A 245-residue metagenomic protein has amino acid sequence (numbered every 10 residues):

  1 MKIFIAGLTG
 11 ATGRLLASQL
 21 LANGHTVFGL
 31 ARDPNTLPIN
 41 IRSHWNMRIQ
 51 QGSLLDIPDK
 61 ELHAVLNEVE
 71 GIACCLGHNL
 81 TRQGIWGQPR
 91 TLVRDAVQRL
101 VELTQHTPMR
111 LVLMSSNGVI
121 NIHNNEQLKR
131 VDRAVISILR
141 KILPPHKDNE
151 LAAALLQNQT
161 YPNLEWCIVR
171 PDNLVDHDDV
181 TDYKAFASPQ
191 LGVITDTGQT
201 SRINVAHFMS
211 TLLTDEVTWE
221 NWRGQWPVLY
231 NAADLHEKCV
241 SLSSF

Functional and structural regions predicted by a protein language model:
K2, A11, I194-F245: Mid/C-terminal beta-alpha module of Rossmann-like enzyme folds, strongest in SDR-family dehydrogenases/epimerases
I3-N23: N-terminal Rossmann NAD(P)H-binding glycine-rich loop of SDR-like oxidoreductase domains
T9, F28, Q83, R99-L143: Conserved Rossmann-fold NAD(P)-dependent oxidoreductase catalytic core, especially the SDR/UDP-sugar
T12, I72, A152, V169 (+1 more regions): Non-catalytic, hydrophobic alpha-helical segments
G29, I41-D95, R99, L103: NAD(P)H-binding glycine-rich loop region in Rossmannoid oxidoreductase-like domains and their noncatalytic homologs
L30-N35: N-terminal Rossmann-fold cofactor-binding loop
W86-R94, L128-D132, I138-E150, T195-I203: Short-chain dehydrogenase/reductase
A153-D176: Conserved beta-loop-beta element that borders a ligand/cofactor-binding pocket
